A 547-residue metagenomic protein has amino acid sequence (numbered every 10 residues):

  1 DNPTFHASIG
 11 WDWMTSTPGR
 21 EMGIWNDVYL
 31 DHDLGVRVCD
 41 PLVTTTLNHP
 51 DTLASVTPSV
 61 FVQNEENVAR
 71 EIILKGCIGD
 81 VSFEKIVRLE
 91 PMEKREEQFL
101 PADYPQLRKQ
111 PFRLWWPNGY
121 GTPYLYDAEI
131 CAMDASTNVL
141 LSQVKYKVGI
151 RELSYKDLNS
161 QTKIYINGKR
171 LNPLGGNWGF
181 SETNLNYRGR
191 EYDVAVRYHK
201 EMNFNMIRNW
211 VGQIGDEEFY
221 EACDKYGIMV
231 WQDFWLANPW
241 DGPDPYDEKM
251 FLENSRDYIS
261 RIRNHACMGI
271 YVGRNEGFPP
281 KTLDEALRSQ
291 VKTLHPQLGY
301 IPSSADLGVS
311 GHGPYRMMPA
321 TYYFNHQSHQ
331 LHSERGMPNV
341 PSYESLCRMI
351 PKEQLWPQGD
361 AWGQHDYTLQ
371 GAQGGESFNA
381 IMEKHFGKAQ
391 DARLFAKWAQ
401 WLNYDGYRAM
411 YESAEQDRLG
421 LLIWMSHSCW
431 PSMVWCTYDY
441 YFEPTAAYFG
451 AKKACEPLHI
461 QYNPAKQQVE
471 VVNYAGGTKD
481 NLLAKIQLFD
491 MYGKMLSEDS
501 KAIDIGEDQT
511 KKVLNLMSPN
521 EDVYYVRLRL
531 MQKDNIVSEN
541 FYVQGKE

Functional and structural regions predicted by a protein language model:
D1-M206, W210, D417, E443 (+1 more regions): Secreted/periplasmic carbohydrate-active enzymes, especially glycoside hydrolases
P3-T4, L34-L42, V139-P239, D247-I270 (+1 more regions): Active-site-adjacent substrate/metal-binding segments within catalytic domains of carbohydrate-active enzymes
S16-G23, L30, G35-V36, Y271 (+2 more regions): Substrate-binding clefts and catalytic carboxylate motifs of secreted carbohydrate-active enzymes
L153, W178-S181, A305-L307, S426-S428: Residues that form or immediately flank small-molecule/cofactor binding pockets and catalytic motifs
V194, E253, D257, S289 (+5 more regions): Charged/polar, solvent-exposed surface patches and flexible loops
M206-G371, A399-L402, G406-M410, G420 (+2 more regions): Substrate-binding/catalytic cleft of secreted carbohydrate-active enzymes, primarily glycoside hydrolases
